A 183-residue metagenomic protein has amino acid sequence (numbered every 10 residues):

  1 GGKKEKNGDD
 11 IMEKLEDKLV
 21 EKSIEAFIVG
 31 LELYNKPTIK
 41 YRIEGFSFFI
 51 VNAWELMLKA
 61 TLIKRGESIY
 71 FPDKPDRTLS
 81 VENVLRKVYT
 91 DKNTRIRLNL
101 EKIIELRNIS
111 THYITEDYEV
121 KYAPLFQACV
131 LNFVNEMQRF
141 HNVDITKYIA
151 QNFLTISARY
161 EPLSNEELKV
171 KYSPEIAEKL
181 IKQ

Functional and structural regions predicted by a protein language model:
G2-F46: Charged alpha-helical initiation segments
K4, L58-A123: A broadly used, surface-exposed interaction patch
E13-V20, I43-S47, V51, N93-L100 (+2 more regions): Amphipathic, non-membrane alpha-helical segments in soluble helical-bundle scaffolds
I24, I43-I63: Short, hydrophobic, well-ordered secondary-structure elements
E32-N35, L58-I63, N108-E116, N135-T146: Charged/polar positions within long, soluble alpha-helices
V51, E55, E101, N108 (+2 more regions): Generic structural signal for well-ordered, non-transmembrane alpha-helical segments in soluble/cytosolic regions
Y122-Y172: Amphipathic, Lys/Arg-enriched alpha-helical patches that create a basic surface for binding polyanionic ligands
L168-Q183: A conserved mid-domain beta-alpha-beta active-site/ligand-binding segment of alpha/beta enzyme cores
